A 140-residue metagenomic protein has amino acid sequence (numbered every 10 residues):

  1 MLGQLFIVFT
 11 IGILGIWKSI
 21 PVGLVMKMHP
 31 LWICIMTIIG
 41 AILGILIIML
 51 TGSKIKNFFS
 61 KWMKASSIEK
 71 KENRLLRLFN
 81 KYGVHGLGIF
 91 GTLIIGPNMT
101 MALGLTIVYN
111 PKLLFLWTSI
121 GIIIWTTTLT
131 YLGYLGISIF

Functional and structural regions predicted by a protein language model:
M1-F6, M26-T92, Y131-F140: Membrane-interfacial helix-loop-helix
Q4, T10-V22, L93-A102: Transmembrane helix boundary and interhelical junction motifs in multipass membrane proteins
V8-I13, T37-L43, T118-I123: Transmembrane helix-bundle signature of multi-pass membrane transporters/permeases
G15-K18, L43-I48, M99, G121-L129 (+1 more regions): Alpha-helical transmembrane segments of multipass membrane proteins
V22-M26, L103-V108: Helix-loop junctions at the membrane interface of multi-pass solute transporters
L31-I38, Y109-I120: Membrane-interface alpha-helices at helix entry/exit sites of multi-pass transporters
V84, N98-A102, F115: Short amphipathic alpha-helical segments
